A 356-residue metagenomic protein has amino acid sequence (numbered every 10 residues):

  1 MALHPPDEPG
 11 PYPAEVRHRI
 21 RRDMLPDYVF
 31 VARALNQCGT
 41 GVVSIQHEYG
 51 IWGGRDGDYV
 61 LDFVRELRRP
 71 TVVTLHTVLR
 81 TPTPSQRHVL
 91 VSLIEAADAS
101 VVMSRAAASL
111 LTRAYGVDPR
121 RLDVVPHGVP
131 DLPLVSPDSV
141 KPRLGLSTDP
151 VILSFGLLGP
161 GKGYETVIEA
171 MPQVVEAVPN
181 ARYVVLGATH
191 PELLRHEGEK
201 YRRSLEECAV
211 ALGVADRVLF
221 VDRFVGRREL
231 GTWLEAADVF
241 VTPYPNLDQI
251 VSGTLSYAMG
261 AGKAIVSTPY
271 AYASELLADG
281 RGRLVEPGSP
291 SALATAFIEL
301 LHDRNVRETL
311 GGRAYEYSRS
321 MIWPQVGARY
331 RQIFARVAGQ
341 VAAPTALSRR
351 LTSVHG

Functional and structural regions predicted by a protein language model:
D98, R217-R223, T232-Q249, K263: Acidic donor-binding loop of glycosyltransferase active sites
A106, G128, T189: Carbohydrate-associated surface elements
L134-L146, V151, L347: A short helix/loop element that forms part of the nucleotide-sugar donor recognition site in Leloir-type
L146-K162, I168-M171, V184-L186: Conserved donor-binding/catalytic core segment of Leloir-type glycosyltransferases
H196-F224, R228: Nucleotide-activated donor-binding/catalytic signature segment of Leloir-type glycosyltransferases, i.e., the conserved
M259-G260, A264-S267: Short hydrophobic beta-strand element within catalytic cores of glycosyltransferases and related nucleotide-activated
D279, R283-P290, E299-N305: Conserved acidic donor-binding segment of nucleotide-sugar-dependent glycosyltransferases
A292, E299, V306-S320, Q332: A short, well-ordered alpha-helix in the C-terminal region of glycosyltransferases
